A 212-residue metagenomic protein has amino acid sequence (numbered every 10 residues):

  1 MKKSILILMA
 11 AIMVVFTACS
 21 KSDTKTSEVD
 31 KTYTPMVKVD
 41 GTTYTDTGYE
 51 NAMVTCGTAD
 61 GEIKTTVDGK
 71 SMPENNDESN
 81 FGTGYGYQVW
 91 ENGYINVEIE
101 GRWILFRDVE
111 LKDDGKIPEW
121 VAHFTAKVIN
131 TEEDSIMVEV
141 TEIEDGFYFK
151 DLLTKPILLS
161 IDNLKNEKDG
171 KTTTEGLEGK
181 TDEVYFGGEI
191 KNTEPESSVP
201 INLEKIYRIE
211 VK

Functional and structural regions predicted by a protein language model:
M1-I7: Positively charged n-region of N-terminal signal peptides that target proteins for export
K2, K25-T26: Hydrophobic alpha-helical segments, principally membrane-spanning helices and signal/leader peptides
S4, I157, Y207-E210: Small/flexible residues
A11-I12: Repetitive helical segments and hydrophobic/amphipathic motifs
V15-A18: C-terminal motif of bacterial Sec signal peptides marking the signal peptidase cleavage site
S20-S22: Bacterial signal peptide processing site
T24-K25, Y33, F81-G84, E91-I143 (+1 more regions): Short, flexible, surface-exposed loop segments at domain boundaries
V29-N92, E133-E183: Mature extracytoplasmic domains of secretory-pathway proteins
